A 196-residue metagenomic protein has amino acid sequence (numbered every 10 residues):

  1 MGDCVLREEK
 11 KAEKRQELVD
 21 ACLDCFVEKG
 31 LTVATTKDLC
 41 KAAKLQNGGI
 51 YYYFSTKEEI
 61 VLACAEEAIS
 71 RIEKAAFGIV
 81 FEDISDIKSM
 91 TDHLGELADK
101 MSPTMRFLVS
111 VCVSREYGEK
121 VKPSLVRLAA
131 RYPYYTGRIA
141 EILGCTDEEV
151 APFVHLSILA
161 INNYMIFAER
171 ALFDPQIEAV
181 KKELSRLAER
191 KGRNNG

Functional and structural regions predicted by a protein language model:
M1-A12, N195-G196: N-terminal intrinsically disordered/low-complexity leader segments
K11, R15, V19, V61 (+4 more regions): Amphipathic, non-transmembrane alpha-helical scaffold segments
E17, A21, C25-E59, A63: Helix-turn-helix
A21, C25, H93, L159-Y164: Amphipathic alpha-helical interface segments
C64-M90: Amphipathic alpha-helical linker/stalk segments
E73, F77-G78, K100-P103, Y117-P152 (+2 more regions): Amphipathic alpha-helical packing segments from all-alpha helical-bundle domains
I87-V113, G118-K122: Helical hydrophobic small-molecule/effector-binding pocket
S110-C112, C145-R170, Q176-R186: Hydrophobic alpha-helical segments that form the core of small-molecule binding pockets and/or dimer interfaces
